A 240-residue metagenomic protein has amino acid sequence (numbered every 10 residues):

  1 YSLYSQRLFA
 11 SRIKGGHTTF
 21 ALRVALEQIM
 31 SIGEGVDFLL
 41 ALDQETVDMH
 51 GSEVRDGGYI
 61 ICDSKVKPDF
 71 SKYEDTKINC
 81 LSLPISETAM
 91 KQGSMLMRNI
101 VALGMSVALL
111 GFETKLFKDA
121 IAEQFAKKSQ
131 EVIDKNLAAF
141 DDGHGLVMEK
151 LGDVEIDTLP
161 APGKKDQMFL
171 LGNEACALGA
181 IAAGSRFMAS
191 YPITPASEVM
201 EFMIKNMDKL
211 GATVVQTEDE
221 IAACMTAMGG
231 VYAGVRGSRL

Functional and structural regions predicted by a protein language model:
Y1-A183, F187-A189: Active-site cofactor/cluster-binding pocket
E34-V36, L42, T46, V54-D56 (+1 more regions): Phosphate/diphosphate-binding loops
A161-G237: Non-catalytic terminal/interface segments that mediate subunit docking, oligomerization, and allosteric communication
